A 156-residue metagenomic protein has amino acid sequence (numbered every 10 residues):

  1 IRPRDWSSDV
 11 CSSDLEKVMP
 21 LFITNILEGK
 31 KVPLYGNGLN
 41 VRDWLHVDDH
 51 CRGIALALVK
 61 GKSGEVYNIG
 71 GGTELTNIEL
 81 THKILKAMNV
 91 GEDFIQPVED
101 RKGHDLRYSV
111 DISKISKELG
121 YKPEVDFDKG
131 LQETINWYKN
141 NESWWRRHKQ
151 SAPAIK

Functional and structural regions predicted by a protein language model:
I1-D14: Single conserved hydrophobic/aromatic residue that forms the stacking wall/gate of nucleotide- or nucleobase-binding
T24-K156: C-terminal substrate-binding subdomain of Rossmann-fold SDR/epimerase-dehydratase oxidoreductases
